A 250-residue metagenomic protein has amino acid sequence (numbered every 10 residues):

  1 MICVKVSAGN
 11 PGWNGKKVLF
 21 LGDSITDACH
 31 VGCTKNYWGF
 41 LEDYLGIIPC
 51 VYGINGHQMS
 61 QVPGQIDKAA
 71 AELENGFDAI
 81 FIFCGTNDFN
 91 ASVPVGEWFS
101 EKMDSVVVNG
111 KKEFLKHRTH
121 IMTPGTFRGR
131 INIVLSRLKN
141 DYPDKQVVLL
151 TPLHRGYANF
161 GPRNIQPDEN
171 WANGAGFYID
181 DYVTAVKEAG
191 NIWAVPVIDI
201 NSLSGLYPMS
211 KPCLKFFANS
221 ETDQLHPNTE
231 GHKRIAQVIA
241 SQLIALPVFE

Functional and structural regions predicted by a protein language model:
I2-N55, S60, I66-N75, K211-C213: Serine-esterase "nucleophile elbow" of acetyl-processing enzymes
Y44, I66-E250: Alpha-helical cap/lid subdomain in secreted, periplasmic, or secretory-pathway luminal O-acyl-processing enzymes
